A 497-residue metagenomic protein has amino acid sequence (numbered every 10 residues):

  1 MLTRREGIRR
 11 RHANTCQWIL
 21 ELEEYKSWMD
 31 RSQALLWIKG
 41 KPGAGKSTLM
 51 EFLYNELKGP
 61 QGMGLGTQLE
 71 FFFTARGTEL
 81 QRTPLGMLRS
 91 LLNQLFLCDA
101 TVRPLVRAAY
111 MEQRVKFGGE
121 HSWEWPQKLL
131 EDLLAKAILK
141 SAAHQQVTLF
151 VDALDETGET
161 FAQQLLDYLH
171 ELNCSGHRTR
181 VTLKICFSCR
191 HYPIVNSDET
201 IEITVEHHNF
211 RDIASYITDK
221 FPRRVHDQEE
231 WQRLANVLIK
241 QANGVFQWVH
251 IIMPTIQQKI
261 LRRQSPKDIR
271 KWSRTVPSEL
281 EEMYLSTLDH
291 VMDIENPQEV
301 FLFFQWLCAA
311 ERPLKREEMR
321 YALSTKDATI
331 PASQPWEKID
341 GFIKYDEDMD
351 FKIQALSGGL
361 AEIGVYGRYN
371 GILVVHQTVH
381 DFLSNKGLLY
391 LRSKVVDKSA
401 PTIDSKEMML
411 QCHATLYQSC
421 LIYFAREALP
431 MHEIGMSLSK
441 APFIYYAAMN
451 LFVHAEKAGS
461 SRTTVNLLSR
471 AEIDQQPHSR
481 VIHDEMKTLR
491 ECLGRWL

Functional and structural regions predicted by a protein language model:
M1-T415, M431-S437: Conserved NB-ARC/NACHT P-loop NTPase core of NLR-like innate immune receptors
D30, V147, R316, A322 (+1 more regions): Hydrophobic repeat-domain scaffold segments
